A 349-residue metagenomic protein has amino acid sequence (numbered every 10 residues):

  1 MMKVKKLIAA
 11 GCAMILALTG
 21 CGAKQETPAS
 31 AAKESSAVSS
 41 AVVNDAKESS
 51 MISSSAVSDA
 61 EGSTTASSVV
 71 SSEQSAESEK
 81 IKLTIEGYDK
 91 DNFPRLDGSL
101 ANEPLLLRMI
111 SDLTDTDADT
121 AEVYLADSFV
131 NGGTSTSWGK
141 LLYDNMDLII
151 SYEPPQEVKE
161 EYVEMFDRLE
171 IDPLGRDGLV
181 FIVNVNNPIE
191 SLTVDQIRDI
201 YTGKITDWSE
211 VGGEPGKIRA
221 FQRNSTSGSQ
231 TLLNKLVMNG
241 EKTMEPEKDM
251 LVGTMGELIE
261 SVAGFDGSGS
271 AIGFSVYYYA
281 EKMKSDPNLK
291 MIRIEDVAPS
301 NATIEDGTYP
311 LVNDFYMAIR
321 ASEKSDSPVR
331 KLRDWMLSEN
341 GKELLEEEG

Functional and structural regions predicted by a protein language model:
M1-G11: Bacterial N-terminal signal peptides that target proteins for export
M2-K3, A37, G62, T116: Disordered, low-complexity tails and leader-like regions
L7, E26-T27: Small/flexible residues
M14-I15: Repetitive helical segments and hydrophobic/amphipathic motifs
L18-G20: C-terminal motif of bacterial Sec signal peptides marking the signal peptidase cleavage site
G22-K24: Bacterial signal peptide processing site
P28-S78: Intrinsically disordered, low-complexity serine/threonine-rich repeat tracts
V42, A66, V70, Q74-E160 (+1 more regions): Exported/periplasmic ABC-transporter solute-binding proteins
